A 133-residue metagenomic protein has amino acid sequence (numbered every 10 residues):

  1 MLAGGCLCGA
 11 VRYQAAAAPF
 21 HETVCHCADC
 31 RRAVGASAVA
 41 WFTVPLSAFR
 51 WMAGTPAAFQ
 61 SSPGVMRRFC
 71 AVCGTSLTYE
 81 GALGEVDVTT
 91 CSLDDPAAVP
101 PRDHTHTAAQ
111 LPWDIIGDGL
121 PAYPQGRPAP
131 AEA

Functional and structural regions predicted by a protein language model:
M1-A133: A short Gly-Trp-Pro
